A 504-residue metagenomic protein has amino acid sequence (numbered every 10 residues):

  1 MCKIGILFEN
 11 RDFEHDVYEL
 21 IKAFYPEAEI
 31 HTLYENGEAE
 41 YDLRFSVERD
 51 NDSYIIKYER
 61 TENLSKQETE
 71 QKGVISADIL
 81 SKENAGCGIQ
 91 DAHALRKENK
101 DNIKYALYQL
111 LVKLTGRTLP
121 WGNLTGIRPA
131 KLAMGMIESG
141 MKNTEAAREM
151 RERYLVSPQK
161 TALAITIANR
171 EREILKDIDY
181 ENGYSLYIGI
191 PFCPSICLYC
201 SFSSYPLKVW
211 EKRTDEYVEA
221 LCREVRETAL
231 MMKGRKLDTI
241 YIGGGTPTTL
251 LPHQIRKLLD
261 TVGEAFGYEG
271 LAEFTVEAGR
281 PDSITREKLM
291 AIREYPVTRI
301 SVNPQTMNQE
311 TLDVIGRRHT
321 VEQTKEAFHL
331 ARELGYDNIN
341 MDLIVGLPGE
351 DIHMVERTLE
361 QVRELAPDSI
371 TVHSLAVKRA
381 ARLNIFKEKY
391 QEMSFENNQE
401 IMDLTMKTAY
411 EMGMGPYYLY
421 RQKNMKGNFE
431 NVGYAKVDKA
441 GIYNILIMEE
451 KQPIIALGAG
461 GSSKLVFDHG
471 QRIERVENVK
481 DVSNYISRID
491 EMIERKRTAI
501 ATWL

Functional and structural regions predicted by a protein language model:
M1-N143, E152, L221, V437-L504: Radical SAM enzyme core and accessory elements
I30, Y34, A380-L457: A C-terminal junction/extension of Radical SAM enzymes
I56-Y58, I188, V302: Short beta-strand motif preference
T115-T118, E138-L186: N-terminal [4Fe-4S]-dependent radical SAM core
T166-I167, Y199, V276: Key residue(s) within conserved catalytic/signature motifs
E181-E216: Canonical Radical SAM [4Fe-4S] cluster-binding loop centered on the CxxxCxxC motif and its immediate flanking residues
G189, S301, I370-S374, N444-I445 (+1 more regions): Beta-strand scaffold of nucleotide-dependent catalytic cores
S204-L404: Conserved non-cysteine loop/helix-boundary elements of the Radical SAM core domain that shape
